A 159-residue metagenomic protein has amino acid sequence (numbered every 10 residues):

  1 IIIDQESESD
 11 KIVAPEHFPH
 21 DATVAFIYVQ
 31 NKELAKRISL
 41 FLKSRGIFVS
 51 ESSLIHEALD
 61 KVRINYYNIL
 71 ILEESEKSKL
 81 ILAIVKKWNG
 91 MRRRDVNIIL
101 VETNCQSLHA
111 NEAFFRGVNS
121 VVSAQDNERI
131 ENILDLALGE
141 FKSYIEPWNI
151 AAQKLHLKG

Functional and structural regions predicted by a protein language model:
I1-V24, V29-L34, S39, A137-G159: Non-catalytic signal-transmission and effector/linker regions of two-component phosphorelay proteins
I27-K32, S53, I71-E76, V101-N104 (+1 more regions): Structural motif
G46-L54: Short hydrophobic/Thr-rich beta-strand motif most characteristic of the beta2 strand and flanking loop of CheY-like
S53-I69: Acidic, metal-coordinating helix/loop segments flanking the phosphotransfer/catalytic sites of two-component signaling
Y67-R92: Conserved phosphotransfer microenvironments
D95-S107: A short, hydrophobic beta-strand element within the central beta-sheet of small alpha/beta folds
C105-S120: Alpha4 helix (beta4-alpha4-beta5 surface) of REC/receiver domains from two-component response regulators
D126-L134: C-terminal output helix
